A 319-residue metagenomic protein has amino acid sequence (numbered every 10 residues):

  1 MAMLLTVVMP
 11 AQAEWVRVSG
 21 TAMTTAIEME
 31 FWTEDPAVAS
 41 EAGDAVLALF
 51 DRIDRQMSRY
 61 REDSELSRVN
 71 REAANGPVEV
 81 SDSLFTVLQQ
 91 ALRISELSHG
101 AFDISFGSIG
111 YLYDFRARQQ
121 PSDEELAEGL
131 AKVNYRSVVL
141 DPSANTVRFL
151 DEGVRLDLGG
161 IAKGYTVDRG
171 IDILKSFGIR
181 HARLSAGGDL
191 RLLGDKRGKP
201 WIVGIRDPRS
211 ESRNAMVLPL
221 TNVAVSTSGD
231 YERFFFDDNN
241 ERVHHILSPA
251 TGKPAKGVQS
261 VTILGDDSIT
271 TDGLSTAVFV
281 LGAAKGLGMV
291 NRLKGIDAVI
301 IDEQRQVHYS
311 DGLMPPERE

Functional and structural regions predicted by a protein language model:
L4-E319: Mature catalytic core of soluble alpha/beta enzymes
